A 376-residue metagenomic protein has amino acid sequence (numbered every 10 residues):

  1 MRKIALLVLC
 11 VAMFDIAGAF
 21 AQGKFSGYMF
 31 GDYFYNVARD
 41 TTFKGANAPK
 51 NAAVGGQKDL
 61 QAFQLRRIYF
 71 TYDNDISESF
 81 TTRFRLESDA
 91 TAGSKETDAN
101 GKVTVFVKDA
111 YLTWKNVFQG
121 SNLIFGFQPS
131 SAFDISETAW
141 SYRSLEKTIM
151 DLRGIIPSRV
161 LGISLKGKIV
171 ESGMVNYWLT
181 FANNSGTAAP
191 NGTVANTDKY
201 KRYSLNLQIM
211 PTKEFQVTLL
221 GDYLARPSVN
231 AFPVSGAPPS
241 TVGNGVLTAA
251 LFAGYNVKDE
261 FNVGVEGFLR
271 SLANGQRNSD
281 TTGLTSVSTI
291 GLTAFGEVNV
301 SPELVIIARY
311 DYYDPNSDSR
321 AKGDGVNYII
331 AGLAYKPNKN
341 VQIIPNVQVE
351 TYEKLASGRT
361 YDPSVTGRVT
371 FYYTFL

Functional and structural regions predicted by a protein language model:
I4-M13: Sec-dependent N-terminal signal peptides
M13-A21: Sec/Tat signal peptide C-region and signal peptidase I cleavage site
G23-A38, G55-T187, T197-V217, F295-V300 (+1 more regions): Outer membrane beta-barrel
N36-Q57, S94-K102, T113-W114, I124 (+3 more regions): Outer-membrane beta-barrel pore domains
T180-V194, S228-A237: Active-site-proximal beta-alpha loop/turn segments in soluble metabolic enzymes
T187-T197, A321, T370: C-terminal/domain-terminus segments
